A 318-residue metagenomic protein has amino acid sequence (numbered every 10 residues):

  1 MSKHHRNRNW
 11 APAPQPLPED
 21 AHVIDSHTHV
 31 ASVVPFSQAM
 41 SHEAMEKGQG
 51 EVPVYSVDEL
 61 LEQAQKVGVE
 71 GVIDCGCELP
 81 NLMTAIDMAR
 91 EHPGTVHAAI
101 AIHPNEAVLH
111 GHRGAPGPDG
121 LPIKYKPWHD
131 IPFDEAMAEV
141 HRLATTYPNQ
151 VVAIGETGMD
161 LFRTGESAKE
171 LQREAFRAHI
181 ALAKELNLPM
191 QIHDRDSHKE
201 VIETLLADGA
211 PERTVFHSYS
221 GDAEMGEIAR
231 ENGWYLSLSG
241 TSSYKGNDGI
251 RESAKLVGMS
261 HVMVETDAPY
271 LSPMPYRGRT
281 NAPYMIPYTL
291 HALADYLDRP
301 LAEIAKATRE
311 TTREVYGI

Functional and structural regions predicted by a protein language model:
M1-I318: Mid-domain alpha/beta scaffold segments of enzyme catalytic cores
